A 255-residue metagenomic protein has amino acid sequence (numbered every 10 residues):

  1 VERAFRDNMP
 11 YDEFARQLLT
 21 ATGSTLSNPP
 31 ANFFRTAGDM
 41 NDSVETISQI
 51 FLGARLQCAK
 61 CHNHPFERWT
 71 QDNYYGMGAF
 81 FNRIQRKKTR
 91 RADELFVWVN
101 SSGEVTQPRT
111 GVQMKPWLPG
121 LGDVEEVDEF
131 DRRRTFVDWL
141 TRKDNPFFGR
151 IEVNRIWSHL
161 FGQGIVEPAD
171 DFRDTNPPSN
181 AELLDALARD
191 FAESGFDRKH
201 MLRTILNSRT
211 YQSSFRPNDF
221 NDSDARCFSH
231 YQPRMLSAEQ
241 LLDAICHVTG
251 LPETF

Functional and structural regions predicted by a protein language model:
V1-F255: Primarily short, surface-exposed interaction patches in extracytoplasmic proteins
